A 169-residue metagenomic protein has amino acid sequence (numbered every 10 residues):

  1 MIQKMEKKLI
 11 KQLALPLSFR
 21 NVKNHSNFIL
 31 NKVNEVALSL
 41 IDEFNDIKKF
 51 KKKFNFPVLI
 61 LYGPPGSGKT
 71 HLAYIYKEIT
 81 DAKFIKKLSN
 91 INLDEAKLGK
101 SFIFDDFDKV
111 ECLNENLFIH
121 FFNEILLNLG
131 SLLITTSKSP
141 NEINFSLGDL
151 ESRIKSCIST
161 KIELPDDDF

Functional and structural regions predicted by a protein language model:
M1-K49: A short, basic N-terminal segment
N21-K23, G99, N128-G130, K155-I158: Short glycine-/polar-rich loops that comprise or flank the Walker A/P-loop and associated switch/sensor motifs
K51-L72: Walker A/P-loop nucleotide-binding motif
F56-I60, A82-F84, S101, S131-L133: Residue-level preference for the first positions of well-ordered beta-strands
K77-K87: Post-Walker A helix-loop "phosphate-sensing" segment adjacent to the P-loop in P-loop NTPases
E95-L117, F121, N128-S137: Conserved P-loop NTPase "ATPase switch" module shared by AAA+ and STAND
P140-K155: Short regulatory helix/loop adjacent to the ATP-binding pocket of P-loop NTPases
E142, C157-F169: Conserved AAA+ ATPase "SRH/arginine-finger" region at the nucleotide-binding site
